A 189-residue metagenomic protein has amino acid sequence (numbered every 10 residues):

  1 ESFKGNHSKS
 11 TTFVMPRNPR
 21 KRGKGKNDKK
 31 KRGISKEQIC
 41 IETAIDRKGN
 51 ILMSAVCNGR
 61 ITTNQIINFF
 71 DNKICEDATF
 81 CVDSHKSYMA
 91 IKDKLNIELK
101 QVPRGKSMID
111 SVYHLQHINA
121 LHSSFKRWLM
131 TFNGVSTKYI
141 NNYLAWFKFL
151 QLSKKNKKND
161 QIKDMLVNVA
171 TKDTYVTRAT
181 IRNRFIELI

Functional and structural regions predicted by a protein language model:
E1-I189: Residue-level recognition of single "structural anchor" positions that define or cap local secondary structure
